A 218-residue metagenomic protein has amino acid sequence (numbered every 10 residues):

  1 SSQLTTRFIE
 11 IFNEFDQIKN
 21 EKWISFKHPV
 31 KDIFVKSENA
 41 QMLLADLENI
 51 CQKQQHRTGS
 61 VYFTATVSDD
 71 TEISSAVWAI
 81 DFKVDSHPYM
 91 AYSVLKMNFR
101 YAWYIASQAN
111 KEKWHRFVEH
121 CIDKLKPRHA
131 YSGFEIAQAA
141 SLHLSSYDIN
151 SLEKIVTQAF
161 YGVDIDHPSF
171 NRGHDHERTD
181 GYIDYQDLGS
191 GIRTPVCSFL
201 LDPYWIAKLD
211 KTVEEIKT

Functional and structural regions predicted by a protein language model:
S1-K22, A140-T218: C-terminal interaction module
N20-I149: Internal, hydrophobic cores of structured domains that mediate oligomerization or house catalytic pockets within large
